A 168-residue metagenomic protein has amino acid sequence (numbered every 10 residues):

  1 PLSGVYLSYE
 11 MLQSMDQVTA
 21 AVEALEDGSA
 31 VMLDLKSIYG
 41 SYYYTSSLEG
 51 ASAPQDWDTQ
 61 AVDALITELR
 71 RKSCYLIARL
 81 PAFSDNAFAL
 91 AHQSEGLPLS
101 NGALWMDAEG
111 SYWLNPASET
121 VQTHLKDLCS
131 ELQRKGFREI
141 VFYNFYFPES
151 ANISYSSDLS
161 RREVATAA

Functional and structural regions predicted by a protein language model:
L2-L12, F83-S130: Active-site-adjacent "subsite" loops/lids of carbohydrate-active enzymes
L2-Y6, A30-M32, S73-I77, R138-V141: Structural preference for beta-strand elements that scaffold enzyme active sites
S8-Q17, I38-Y39, Q55-D56, D85: Acidic-and-aromatic substrate-binding clefts and catalytic sites of carbohydrate-active enzymes
Q17-Y42, E131-F142: Catalytic domains of carbohydrate-active enzymes, especially glycoside hydrolases
V18-A24, A61-L65, L128, A167-A168: A general structural detector for well-ordered alpha-helical segments in enzyme core domains, enriched
A30-L35, D58-M106: Glycine-rich, aromatic-flanked loop segments that form ligand/cofactor-binding clefts across common enzyme folds
Y39-P81, E149-A168: Aromatic-lined substrate-binding rim segments of carbohydrate-active enzymes
D107-A168: Polysaccharide-binding and catalytic clefts of secreted carbohydrate-active enzymes
